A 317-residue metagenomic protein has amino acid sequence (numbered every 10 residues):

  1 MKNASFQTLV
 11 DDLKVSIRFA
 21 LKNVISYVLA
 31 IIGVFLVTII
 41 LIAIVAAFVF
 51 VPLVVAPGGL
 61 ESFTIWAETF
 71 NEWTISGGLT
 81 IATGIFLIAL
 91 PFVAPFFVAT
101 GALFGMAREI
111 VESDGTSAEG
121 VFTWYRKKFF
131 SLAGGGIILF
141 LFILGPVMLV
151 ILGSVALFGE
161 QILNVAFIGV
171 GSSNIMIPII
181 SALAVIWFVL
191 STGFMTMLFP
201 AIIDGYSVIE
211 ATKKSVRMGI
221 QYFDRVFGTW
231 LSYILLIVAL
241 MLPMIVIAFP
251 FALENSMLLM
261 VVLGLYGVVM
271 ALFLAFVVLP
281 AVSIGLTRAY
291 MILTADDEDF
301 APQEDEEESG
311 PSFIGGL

Functional and structural regions predicted by a protein language model:
M1-L317: Hydrophobic alpha-helical membrane segments
